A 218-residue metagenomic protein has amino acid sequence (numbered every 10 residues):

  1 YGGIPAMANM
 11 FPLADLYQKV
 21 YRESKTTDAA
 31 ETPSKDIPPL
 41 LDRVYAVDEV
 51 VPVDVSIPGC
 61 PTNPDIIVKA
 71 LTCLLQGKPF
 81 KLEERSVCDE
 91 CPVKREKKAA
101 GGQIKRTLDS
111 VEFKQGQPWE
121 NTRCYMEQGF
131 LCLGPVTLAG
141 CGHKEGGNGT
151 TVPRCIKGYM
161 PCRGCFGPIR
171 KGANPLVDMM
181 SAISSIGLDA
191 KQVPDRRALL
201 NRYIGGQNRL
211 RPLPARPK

Functional and structural regions predicted by a protein language model:
Y1-G3: Catalytic alpha/large subunits of respiratory electron-transfer oxidoreductases, centered on bis-MGD molybdoenzymes
M7-S56, P61-K218: Iron-sulfur (Fe-S) cluster-binding modules
